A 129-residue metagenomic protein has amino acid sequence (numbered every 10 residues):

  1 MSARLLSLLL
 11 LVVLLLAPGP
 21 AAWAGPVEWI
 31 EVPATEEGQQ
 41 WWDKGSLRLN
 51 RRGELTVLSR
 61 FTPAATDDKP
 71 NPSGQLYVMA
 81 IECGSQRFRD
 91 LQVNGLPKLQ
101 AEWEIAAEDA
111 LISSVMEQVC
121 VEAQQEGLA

Functional and structural regions predicted by a protein language model:
M1-L5: Positively charged n-region of N-terminal signal peptides that target proteins for export
S7-A17: Bacterial N-terminal signal peptides
A21-A129: N-terminal secretory-pathway/extracellular module detecting exported/lumenal segments and adjacent signal-anchor/first
